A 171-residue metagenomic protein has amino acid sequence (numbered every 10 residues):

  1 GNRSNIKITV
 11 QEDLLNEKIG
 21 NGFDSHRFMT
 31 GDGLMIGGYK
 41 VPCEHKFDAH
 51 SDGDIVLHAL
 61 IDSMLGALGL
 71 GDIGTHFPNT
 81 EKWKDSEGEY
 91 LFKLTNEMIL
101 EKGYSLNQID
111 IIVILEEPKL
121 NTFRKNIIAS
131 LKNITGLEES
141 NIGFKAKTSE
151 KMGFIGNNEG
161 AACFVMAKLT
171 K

Functional and structural regions predicted by a protein language model:
G1-G20: Conserved alpha/beta core of the MobA/IspD/sugar-nucleotide pyrophosphorylase nucleotidyltransferase superfamily
F23-K40, K132-N141: Acidic-glycine-rich active-site phosphate/pyrophosphate-binding loop
V41-S51, N79-W83, K151-I155: A short glycine/serine-rich beta->alpha loop
G53-M64: Short alpha-helix carrying the canonical HExxH Zn2+-binding catalytic motif
S63-S105: Glycine- and Gly-Pro-enriched alpha-helical subdomains that act as flexible, kink-prone "lid/hinge" or packing modules
D110-K119, F123-G156: Short, conserved loop-to-beta-strand elements that form functional interface hotspots
I155-K171: C-terminal edge-of-domain segments
